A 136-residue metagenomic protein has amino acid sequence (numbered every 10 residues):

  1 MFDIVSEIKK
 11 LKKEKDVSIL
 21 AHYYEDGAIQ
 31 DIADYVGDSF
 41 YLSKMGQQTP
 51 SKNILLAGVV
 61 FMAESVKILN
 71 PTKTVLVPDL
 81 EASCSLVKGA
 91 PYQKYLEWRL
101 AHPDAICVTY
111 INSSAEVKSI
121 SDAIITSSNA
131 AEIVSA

Functional and structural regions predicted by a protein language model:
M1-A136: Active-site loop-to-helix "anion-binding N-cap" substructures in soluble metabolic enzymes
